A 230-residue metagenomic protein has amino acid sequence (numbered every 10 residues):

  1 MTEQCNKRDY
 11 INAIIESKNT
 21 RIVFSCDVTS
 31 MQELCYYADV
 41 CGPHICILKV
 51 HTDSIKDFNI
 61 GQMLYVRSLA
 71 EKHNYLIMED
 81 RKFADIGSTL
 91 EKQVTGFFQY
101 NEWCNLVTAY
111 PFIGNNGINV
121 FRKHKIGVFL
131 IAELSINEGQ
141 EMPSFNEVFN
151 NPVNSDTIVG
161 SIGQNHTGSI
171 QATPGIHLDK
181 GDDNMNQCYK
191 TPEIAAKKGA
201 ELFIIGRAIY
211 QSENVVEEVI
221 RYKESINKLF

Functional and structural regions predicted by a protein language model:
M1-M78, D85-I86, Q140-G160, H166 (+4 more regions): Conserved N-terminal beta1-alpha1 strand-loop-helix module at the mouth
N19-T20, K82-A172, L178-G181: Conserved anion-binding
T20, I170, G199-I205: A short pocket-lining beta-strand/turn micro-motif at the edge of beta-sheets
F24, V107, G206: Residue-level signal for inorganic ion chemistry
H51, R81, Y110, G206-R207: Short beta->alpha connector loops at strand-helix junctions that form conserved, small/polar/Pro-enriched
L76, G127, E201-L202: Residue-level detector of anion-binding/catalytic polar loops
E79-D80, L130, T173, I205 (+1 more regions): Hydrophobic residues in well-ordered beta-strands that form the structural core
S225-F230: A cross-kingdom feature marking charged/low-complexity
